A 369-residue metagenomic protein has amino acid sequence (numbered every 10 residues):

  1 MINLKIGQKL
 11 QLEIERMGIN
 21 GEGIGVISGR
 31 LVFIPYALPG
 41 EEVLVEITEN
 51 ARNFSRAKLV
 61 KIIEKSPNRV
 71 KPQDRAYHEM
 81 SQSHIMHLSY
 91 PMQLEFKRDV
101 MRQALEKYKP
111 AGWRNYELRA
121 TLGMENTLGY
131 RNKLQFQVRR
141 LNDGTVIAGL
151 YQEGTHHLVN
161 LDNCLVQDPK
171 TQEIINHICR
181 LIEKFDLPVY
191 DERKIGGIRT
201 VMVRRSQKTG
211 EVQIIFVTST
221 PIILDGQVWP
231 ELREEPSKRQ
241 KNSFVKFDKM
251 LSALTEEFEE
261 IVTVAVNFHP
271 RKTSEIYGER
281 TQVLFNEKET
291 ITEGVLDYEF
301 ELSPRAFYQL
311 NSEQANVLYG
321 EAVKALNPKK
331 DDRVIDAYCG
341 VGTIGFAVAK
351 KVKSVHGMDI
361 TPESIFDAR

Functional and structural regions predicted by a protein language model:
M1-A76, G112: Terminal RNA-binding accessory module
I2-Q11, I19, T220-R369: Rossmann-like S-adenosyl-L-methionine
G23-S28, G149-Q152, I215-V217, A368: Short, acidic/hydrophobic/Gly-rich beta-strand patch recurrent on exposed beta strands that often constitutes part
G25, G40, S83, V201 (+1 more regions): Residue-level signal for inorganic ion chemistry
K61-D191: Extended interfacial segments that mediate partner engagement and assembly in macromolecular machines
G129-L141, V146-Q152, V203-S206, Q282-V295 (+1 more regions): Short beta-strand elements
I195-T209: Short edge beta-strands and adjacent turn/loop segments
V203, G210-T220, E299-S303: Short, aliphatic-rich beta-strand segments
